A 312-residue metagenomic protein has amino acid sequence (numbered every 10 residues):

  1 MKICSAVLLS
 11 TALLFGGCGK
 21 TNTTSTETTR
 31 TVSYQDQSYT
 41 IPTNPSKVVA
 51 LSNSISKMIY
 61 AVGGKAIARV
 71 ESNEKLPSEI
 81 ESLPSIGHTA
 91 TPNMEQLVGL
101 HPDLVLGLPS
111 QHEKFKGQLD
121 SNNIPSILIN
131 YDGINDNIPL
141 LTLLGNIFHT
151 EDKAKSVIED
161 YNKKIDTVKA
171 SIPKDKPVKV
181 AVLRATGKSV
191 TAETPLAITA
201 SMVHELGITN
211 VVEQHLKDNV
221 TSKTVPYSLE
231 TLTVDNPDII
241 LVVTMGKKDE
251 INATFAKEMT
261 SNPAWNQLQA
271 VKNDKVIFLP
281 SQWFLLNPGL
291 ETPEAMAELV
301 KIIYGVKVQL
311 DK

Functional and structural regions predicted by a protein language model:
K2-S5, L9, F15-S54, D152-L183 (+2 more regions): Bacterial Sec-exported substrate-binding components of ABC uptake systems
Y34-D36, P84-E95, K217-L229: Short helix-initiation/N-cap motifs at beta->coil->alpha
A50-L100, L104, P109, V211: A short, structured surface patch at a secondary-structure boundary
E74, A200-T221: His/Asp/Glu-enriched short active-site or ligand-binding loop at hydrolase and phosphoryl-transfer sites
L76-E79, F115-I147, I277: Flexible loop/hinge segments that line or gate small-molecule binding clefts
M94-G107, I124, L229-V242: Proline-aspartate-enriched helix->loop->beta-strand connector
K114, N130-L143, P177, A181-M202 (+1 more regions): Extracytoplasmic ligand-binding site segments that recognize negatively charged/polar headgroups
I138-P139, N146, K169, I239 (+1 more regions): Structured C-terminal subdomain patch of bacterial secreted/periplasmic proteins
